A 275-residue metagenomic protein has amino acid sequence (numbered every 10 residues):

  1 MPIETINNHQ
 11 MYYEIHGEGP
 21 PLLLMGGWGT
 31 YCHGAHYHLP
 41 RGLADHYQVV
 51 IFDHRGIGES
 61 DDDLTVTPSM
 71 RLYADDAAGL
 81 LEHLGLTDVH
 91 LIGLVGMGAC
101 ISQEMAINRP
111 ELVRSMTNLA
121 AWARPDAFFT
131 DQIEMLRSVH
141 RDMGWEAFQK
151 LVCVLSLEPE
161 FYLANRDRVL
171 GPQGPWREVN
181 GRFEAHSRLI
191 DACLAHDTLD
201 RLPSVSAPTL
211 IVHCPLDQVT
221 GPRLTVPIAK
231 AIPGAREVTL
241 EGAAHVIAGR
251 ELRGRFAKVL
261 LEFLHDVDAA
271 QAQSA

Functional and structural regions predicted by a protein language model:
I6-D62: Conserved HGGG/HGGXW glycine-rich cap/lid loop of the alpha/beta-hydrolase fold
V50-I92: Active-site loop/oxyanion-hole signature of alpha/beta-hydrolase fold enzymes
Q103, I107, R114-M143: Flexible "cap/lid" loop of the alpha/beta hydrolase fold
A127-F129, E146-H196, D200-R201: Conserved alpha/beta-hydrolase catalytic His-Asp/Glu region
V205, I211-H213: Short beta-strand/loop motif that positions the catalytic acidic residue of the alpha/beta-hydrolase fold
A207, G221-K230: Short alpha-helix in the alpha/beta-hydrolase fold that links the catalytic acid
L216-T220: Acidic catalytic loop of the alpha/beta-hydrolase fold
A235-A275: Catalytic active-site module of serine/aspartate enzymes centered on a nucleophile-bearing elbow/loop
